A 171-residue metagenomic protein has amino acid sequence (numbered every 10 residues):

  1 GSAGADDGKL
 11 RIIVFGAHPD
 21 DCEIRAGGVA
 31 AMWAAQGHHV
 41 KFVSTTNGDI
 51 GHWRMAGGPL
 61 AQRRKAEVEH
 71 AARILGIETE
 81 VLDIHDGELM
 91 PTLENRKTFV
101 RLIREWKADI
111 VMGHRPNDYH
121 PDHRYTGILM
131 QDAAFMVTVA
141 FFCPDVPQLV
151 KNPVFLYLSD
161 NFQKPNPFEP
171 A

Functional and structural regions predicted by a protein language model:
G1-F15, T92-A171: Metal-dependent de-N-acetylase/amidase catalytic core
R11-P19, E23-G58: ATP-dependent adenylation/pyrophosphate-handling site
D20, T46, V68, T79 (+2 more regions): Divalent metal-coordination and catalytic microenvironments
K41-V43, E80-L82, M112, V154-L156: Hydrophobic/aromatic beta-strand patches that form the interior of the parallel beta-sheet core in alpha/beta enzyme
T45, A72-G87: A conserved beta-strand->alpha-helix junction
G48-M55, E88, H120, K164-F168: A short acidic, helix-capping loop that chelates divalent metal ions and anchors anionic groups
I50-I77: Glycine-rich phosphate-binding loop and adjoining beta1-alpha1-beta2 segment of Rossmann-like nucleotide-binding folds
G57-K65, V81-W106: Catalytic-core regions of hydrolytic enzymes
